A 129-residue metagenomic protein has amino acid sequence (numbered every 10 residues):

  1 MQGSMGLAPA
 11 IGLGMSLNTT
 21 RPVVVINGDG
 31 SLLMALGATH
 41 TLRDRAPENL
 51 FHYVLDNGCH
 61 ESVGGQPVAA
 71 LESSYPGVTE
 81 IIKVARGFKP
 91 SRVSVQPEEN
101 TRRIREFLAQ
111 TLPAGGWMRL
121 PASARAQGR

Functional and structural regions predicted by a protein language model:
M1-G128: Thiamine diphosphate
